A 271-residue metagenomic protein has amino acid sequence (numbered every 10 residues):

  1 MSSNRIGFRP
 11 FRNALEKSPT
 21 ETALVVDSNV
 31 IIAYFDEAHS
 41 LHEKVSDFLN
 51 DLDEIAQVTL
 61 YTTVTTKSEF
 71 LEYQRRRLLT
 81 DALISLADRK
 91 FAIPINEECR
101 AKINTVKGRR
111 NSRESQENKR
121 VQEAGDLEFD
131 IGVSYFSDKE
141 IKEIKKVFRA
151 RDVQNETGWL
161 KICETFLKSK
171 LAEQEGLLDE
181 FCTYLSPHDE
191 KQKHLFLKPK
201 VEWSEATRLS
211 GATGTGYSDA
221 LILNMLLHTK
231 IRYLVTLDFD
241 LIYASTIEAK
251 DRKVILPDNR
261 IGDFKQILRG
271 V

Functional and structural regions predicted by a protein language model:
M1-S18, L223, L227-V271: Acidic, PIN/NYN-like endoribonuclease modules and their adjacent C-terminal/linker elements
M1-T62, E72-R149, I261-K265, V271: Short, well-structured N-terminal submotif of metal-dependent ribonuclease cores
S2-S3, G108-Y233, L237-F239: Active-site neighborhoods of divalent-metal-dependent phosphate/nucleic-acid chemistry enzymes
V30, T66, L221-I222, D240-L241: Alpha-helix capping/helix-boundary segments
S40-D47, T65, E69, V201 (+2 more regions): Short, well-structured alpha-helical interface segments that form or flank functional binding sites
D51-V58, H188-D189, E248-I255: Structural alpha-beta junctions
T62-T65, T236-D238: Short His-Asn-centered micro-motif
